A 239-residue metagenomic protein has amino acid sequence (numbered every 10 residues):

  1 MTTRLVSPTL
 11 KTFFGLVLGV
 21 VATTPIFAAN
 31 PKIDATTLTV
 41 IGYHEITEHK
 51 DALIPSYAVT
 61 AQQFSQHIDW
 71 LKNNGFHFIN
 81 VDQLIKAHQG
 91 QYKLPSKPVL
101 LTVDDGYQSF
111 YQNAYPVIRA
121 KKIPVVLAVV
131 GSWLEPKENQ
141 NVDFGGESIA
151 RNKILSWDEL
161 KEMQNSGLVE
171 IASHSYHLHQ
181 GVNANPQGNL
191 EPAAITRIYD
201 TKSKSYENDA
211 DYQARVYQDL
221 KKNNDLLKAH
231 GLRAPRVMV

Functional and structural regions predicted by a protein language model:
T2-F14: Bacterial N-terminal signal peptides that target proteins for export
T12-T24: Bacterial N-terminal signal peptides
T24-V99: N-terminal pre-catalytic segment of deacetylase/amide-hydrolase enzymes
I41-T47, K97-P98, R119-V239: Metal-dependent polysaccharide deacetylase catalytic core of the NodB/CE4 family, i.e., the active-site-bearing domain
A52-I54, Y111-Y115, E138-N139, N183-A184: Short, solvent-exposed loop/turn and secondary-structure capping segments
A58-K72, G106-Q108, A150-E159: Aromatic- and glycine-enriched glycan-recognition loops and surfaces that form the carbohydrate-binding subsites
S96-P98, T102, G106-A114: Membrane-embedded segments
